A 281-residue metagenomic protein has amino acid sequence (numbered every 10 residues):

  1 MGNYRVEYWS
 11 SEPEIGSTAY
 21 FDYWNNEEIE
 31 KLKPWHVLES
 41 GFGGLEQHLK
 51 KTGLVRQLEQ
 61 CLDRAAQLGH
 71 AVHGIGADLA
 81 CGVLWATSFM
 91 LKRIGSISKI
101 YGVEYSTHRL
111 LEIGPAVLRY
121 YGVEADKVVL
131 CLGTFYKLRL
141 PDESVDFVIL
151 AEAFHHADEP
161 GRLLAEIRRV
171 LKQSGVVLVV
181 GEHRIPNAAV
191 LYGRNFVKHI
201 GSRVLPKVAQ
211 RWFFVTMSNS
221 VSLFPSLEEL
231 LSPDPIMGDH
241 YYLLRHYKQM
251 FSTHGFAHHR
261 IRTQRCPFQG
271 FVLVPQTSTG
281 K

Functional and structural regions predicted by a protein language model:
M1-G43: N-terminal, positively charged/glycine-rich alpha-helical extensions of SAM-dependent methyltransferases
K50-H73, F89: Conserved alpha-helix/loop element of class I SAM-dependent methyltransferases that forms part of the SAM/SAH-binding
A77, V83-K137: Class I SAM-dependent methyltransferase SAM/SAH-binding core
I149: A conserved beta-strand element that flanks and buttresses the S-adenosyl-L-methionine
G161-Q173: A short glycine-rich, Lys/Arg-flanked "PGG" loop and its adjoining helix->strand segment in the class I
S174-E182: Conserved beta-strand signature within the Rossmann-like core of class I S-adenosyl-L-methionine
H183-T253, R260-T263: C-terminal alpha-helical "lid/dimerization" subdomain adjacent to the S-adenosyl-L-methionine
H254-K281: Core SAM-dependent methyltransferase catalytic element
